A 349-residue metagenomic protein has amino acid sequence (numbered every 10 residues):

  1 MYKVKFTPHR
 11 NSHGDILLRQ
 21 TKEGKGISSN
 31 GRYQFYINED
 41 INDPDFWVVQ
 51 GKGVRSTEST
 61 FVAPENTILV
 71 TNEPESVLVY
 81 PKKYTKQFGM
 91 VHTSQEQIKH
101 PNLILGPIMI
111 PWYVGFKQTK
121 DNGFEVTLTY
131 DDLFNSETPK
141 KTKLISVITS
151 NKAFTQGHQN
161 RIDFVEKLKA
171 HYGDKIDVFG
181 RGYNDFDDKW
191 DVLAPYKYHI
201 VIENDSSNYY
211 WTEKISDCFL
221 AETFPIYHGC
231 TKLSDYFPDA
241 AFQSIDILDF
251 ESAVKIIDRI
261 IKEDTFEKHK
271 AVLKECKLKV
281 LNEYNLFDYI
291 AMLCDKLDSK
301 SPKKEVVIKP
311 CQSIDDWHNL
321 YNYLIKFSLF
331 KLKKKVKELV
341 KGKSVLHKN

Functional and structural regions predicted by a protein language model:
Y2-T71, K82-V178, K189-V201, D205-N349: Pol beta-like nucleotidyltransferase catalytic core
S76-V77: Terminal end segments
R181-Y183: Short catalytic/ligand-gating loop segments at beta-alpha or beta-beta junctions within enzyme catalytic domains
